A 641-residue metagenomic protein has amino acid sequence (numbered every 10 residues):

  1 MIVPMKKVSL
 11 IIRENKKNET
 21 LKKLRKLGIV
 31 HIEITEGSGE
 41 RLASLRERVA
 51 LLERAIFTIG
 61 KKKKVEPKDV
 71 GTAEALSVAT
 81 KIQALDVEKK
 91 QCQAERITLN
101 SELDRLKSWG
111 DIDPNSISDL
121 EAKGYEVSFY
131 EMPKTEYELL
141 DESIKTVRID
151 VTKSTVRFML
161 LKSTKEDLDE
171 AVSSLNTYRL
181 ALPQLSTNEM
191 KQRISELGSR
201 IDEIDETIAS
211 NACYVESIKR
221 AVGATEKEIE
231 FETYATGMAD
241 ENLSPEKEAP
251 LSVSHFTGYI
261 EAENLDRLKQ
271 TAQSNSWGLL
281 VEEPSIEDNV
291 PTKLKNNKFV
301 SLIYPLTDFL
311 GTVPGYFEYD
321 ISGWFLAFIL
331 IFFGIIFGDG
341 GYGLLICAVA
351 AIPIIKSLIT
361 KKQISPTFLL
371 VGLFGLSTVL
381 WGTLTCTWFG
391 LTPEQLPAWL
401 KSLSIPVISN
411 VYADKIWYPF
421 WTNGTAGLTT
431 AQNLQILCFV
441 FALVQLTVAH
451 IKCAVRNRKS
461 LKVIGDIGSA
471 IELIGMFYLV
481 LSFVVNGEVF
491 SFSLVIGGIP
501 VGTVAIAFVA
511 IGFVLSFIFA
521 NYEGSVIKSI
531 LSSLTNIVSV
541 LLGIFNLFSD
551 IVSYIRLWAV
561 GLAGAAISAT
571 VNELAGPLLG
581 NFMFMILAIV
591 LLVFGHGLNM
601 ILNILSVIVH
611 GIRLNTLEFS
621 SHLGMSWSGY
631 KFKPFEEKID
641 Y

Functional and structural regions predicted by a protein language model:
M1-F325, P353, T360, I364 (+1 more regions): Long, charged N-terminal accessory/stalk domains
M1-K6, N18-T20, R25-I32, D266-Y641: Conserved, carboxylate-rich catalytic/transport cores that coordinate ions
